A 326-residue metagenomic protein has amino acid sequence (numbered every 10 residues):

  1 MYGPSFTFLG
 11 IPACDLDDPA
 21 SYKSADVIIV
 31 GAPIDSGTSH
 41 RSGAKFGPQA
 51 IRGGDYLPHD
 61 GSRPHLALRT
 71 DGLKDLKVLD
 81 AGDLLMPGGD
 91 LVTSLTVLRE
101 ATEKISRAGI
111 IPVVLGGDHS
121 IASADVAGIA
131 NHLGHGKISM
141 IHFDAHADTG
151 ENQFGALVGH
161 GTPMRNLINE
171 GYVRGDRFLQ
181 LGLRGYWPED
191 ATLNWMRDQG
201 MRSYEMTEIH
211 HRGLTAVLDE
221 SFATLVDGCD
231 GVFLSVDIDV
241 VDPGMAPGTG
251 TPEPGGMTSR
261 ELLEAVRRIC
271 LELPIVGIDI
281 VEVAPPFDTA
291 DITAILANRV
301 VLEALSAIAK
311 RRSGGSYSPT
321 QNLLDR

Functional and structural regions predicted by a protein language model:
M1-R326: Conserved alpha-helical scaffold segments that buttress catalytic/binding sites
